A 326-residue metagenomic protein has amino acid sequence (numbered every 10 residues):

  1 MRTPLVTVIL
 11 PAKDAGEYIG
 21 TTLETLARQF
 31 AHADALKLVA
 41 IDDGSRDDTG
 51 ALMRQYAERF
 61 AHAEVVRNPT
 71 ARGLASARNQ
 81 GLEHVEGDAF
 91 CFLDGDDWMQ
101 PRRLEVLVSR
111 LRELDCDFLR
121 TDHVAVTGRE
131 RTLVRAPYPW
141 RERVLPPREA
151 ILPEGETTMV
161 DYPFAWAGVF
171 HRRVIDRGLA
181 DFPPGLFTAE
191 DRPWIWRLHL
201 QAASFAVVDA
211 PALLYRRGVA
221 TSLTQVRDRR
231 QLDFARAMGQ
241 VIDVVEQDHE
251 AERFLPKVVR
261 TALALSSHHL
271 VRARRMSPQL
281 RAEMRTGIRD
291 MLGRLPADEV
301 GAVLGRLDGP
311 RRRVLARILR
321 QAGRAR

Functional and structural regions predicted by a protein language model:
M1-T3, S45, E113, R274-R326: Membrane-interface aromatic/basic loop that binds lipid-linked glycans or pyrophosphate carriers, typified by
L10, D34-G44, E64-N68: Short beta-strand/loop segment that forms part of the nucleotide-sugar
D14-Q29: Short, well-formed alpha-helical segments that are part of the catalytic scaffolds of diverse glycosyltransferases
T25, D42-A51, T70: A conserved acidic beta->alpha catalytic loop
N68-V85: Glycine-rich, basic loop-to-helix element that forms the pyrophosphate-binding segment of sugar-nucleotide handling
L74, G95-V208, L213-Q231: Donor-binding/catalytic cores of nucleotide-activated saccharide and glycerol-phosphate transferases/polymerases
F90: Short aromatic/hydrophobic "clamp" motif used to bind/position activated sugar donors
A210-V219, T224-R253, R272-P296: Catalytic core of nucleotide-sugar-dependent glycosyltransferases
